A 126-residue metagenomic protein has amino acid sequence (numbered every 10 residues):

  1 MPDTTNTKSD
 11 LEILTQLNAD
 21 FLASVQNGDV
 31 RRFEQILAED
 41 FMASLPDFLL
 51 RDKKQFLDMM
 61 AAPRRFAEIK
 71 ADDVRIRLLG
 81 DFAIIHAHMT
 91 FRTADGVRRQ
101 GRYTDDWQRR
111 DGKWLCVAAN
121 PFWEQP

Functional and structural regions predicted by a protein language model:
P2-Q35, D40-P126: A beta-strand edge to alpha-helix "cap/lid" segment located at domain peripheries
